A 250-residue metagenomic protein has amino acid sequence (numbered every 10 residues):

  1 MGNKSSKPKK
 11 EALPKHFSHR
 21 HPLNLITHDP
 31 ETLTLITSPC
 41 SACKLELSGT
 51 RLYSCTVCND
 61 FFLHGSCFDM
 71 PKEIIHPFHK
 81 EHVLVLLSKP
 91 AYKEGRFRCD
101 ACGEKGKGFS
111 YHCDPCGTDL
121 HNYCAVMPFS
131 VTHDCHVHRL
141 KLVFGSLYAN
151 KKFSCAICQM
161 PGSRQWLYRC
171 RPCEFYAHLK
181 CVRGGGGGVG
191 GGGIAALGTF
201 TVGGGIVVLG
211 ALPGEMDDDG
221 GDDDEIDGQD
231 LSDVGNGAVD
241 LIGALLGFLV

Functional and structural regions predicted by a protein language model:
M1-V250: Cys/His-rich zinc-coordinating "finger" modules and their low-complexity flanking regions in eukaryotic trafficking
